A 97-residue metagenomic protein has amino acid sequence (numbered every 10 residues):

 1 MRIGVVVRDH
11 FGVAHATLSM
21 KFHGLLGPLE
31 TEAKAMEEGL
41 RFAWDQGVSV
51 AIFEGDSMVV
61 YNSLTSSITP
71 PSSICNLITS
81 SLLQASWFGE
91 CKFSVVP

Functional and structural regions predicted by a protein language model:
M1-P97: Primary recognition of RNase H-like, Mg2+-dependent phosphodiesterase/nuclease domains
